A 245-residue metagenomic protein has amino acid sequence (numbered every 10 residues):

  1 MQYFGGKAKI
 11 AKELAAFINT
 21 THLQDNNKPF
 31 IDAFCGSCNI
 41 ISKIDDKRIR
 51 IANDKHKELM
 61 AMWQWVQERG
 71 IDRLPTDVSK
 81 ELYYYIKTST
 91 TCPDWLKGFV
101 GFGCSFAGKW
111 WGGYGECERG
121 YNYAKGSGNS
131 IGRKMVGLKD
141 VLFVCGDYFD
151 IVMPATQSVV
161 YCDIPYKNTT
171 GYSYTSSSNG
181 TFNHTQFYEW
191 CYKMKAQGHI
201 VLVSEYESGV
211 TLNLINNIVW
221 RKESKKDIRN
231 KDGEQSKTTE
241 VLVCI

Functional and structural regions predicted by a protein language model:
M1-C35, N39-I40: S-adenosyl-L-methionine
L14, F30-I44, A52-K57, F102-F106 (+4 more regions): Conserved proline-anchored active-site loop of SAM-dependent methyltransferases that bridges a beta-strand
N19-H22, D150-Q157: Short amphipathic alpha-helix with an adjacent loop that forms part of the alpha/beta core around
C35-N39, G128-S130, E205-G209: Short, polar loop motifs at secondary-structure junctions
D46-C145, F149-D150: Class I S-adenosyl-L-methionine-dependent methyltransferase module
K47-N53, Q157-V160, N213-K226: Active-site regions of enzymes building and remodeling cell-envelope glycoconjugates
G112-G120, Y166-H184: Mobile active-site "lid"/loop adjacent to the S-adenosyl-L-methionine
T181-I245: Long, positively charged, glycine-interspersed low-complexity recognition regions
